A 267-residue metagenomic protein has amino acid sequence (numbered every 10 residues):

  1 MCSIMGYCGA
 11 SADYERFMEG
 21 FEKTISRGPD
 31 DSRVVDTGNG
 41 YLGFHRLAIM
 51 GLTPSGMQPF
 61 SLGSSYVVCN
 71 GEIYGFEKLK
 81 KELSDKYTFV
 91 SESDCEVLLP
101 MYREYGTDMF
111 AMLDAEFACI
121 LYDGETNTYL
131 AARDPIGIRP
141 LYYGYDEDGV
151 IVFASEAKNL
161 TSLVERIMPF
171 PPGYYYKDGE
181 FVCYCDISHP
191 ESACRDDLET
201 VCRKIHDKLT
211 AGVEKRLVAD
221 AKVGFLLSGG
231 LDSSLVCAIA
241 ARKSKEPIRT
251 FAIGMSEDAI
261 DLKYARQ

Functional and structural regions predicted by a protein language model:
M1-Q267: Cysteine-centered catalytic environments shared across enzyme families
